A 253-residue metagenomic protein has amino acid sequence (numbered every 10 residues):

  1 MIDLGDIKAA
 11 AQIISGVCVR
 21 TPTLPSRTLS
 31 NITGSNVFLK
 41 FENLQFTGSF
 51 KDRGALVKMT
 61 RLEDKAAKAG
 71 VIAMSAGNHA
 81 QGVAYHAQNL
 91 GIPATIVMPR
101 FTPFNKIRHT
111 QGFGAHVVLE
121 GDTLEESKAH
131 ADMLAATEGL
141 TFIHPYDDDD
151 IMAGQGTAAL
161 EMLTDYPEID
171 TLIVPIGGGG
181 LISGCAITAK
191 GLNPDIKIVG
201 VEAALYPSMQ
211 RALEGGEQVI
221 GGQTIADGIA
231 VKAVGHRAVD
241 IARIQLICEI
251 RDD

Functional and structural regions predicted by a protein language model:
M1-D253: PLP-dependent amino-acid enzyme catalytic core
